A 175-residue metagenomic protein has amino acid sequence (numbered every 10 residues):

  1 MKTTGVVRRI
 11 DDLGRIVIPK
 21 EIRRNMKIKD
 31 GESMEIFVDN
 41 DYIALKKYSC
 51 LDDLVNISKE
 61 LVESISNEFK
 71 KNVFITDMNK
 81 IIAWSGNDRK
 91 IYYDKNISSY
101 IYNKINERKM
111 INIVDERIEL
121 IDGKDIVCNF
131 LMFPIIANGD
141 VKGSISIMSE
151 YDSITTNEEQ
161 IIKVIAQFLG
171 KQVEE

Functional and structural regions predicted by a protein language model:
M1-V6, E175: Short, Lys/Arg-enriched, disordered terminal segments
V7-A83: Intrinsically disordered, low-complexity terminal regulatory regions
V55, K59-S64, I97-I101, M148-E175: Juxtadomain coupling helices with adjacent low-complexity linkers
V62-K124: Structured interaction and signal-relay segments at domain junctions
F74-T76, F133-I136: Cytosolic beta-strand hydrophobic patch enriched in CBS
D125-P134: A short beta-strand signature within small-molecule sensing/ligand-binding domains used in signal transduction
I135-I145: Short hydrophobic/glycine-rich mini-motifs in sensory/regulatory modules that couple input to downstream signaling
